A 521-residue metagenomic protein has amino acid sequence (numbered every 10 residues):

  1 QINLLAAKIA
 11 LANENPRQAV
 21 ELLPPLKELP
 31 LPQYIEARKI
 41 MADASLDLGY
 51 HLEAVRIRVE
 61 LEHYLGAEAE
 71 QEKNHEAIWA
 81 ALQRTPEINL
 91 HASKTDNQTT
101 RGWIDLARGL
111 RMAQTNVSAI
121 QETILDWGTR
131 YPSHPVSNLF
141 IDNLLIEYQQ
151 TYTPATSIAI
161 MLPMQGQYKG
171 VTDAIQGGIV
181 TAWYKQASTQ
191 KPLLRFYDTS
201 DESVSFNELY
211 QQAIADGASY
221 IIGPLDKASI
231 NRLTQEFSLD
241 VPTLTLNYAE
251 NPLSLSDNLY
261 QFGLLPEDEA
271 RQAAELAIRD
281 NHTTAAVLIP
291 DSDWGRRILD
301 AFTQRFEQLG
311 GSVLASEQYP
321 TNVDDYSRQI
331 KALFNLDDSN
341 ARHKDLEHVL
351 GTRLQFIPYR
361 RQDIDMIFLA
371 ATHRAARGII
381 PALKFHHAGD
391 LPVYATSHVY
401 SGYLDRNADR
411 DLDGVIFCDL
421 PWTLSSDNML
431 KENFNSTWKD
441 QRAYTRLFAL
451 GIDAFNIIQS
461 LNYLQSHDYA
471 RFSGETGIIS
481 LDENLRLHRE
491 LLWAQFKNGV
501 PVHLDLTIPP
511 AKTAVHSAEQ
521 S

Functional and structural regions predicted by a protein language model:
Q1-N143: Alpha-helical protein-protein interaction scaffolds
Y152-T172, A285-V287: Short beta-strand segments enriched in small/hydrophobic residues
G170-I175, K185, T189-N251: Beta-alpha junction/loop-to-helix N-cap segments that form part of ligand/metal-binding clefts
Q186-T199, S256-Y260, E307-A332, L336-K344: Short beta-strand elements in bilobed, periplasmic/extracellular small-molecule ligand-binding domains
I214-D226, L244-L246, T284-P290, D338-T372 (+1 more regions): Periplasmic-binding protein-like
Y220-G223, K227-E317: Extracytoplasmic ligand/sensor domains, especially the bilobed periplasmic-binding protein
S339-H343, Q362-I364, I380-I452: Extracellular/periplasmic periplasmic-binding protein-like sensory domains
W438-H503: Segments of small-molecule ligand-sensing domains
